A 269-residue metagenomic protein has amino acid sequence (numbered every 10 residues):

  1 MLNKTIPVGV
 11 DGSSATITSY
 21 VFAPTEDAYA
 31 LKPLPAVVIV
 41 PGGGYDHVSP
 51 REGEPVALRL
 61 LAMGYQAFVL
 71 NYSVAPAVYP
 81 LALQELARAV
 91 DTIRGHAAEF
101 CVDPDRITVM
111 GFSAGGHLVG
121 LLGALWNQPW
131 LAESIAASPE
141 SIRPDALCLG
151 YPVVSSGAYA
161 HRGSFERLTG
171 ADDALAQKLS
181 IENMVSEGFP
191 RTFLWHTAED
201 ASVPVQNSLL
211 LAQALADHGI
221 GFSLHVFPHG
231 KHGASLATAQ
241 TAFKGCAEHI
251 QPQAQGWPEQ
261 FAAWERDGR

Functional and structural regions predicted by a protein language model:
M1-K32, Q253: N-terminal cap/lid segment of alpha/beta-hydrolase-fold proteins
L31, P50-F68: Short amphipathic alpha-helix adjacent to the substrate-entry channel of hydrolases
P33-G42: Short beta-strand element of the alpha/beta-hydrolase
V48-P50, L70-P104: Catalytic nucleophile-loop/oxyanion-hole region of alpha/beta-hydrolase and closely related hydrolase-like folds
D91-S164, D173-Q177: Primarily recognizes the serine-hydrolase "nucleophile elbow" in alpha/beta-hydrolase and SGNH/GDSL folds
G188, L194-H196, D200: Short beta-strand/loop motif that positions the catalytic acidic residue of the alpha/beta-hydrolase fold
A201-L210: Conserved alpha/beta-hydrolase "acid-adjacent" motif
Q213-R269: C-terminal catalytic histidine-bearing segment of alpha/beta-hydrolase fold enzymes
